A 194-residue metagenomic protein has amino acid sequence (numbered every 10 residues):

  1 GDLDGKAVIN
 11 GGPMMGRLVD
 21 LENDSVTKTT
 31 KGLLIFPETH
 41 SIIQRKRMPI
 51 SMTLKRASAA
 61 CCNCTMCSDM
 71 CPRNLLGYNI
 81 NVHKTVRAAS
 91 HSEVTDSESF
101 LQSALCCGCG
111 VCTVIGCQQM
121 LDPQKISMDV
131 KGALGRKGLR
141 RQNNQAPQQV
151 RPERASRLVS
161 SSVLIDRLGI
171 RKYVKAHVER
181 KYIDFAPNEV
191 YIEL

Functional and structural regions predicted by a protein language model:
G1-E179, Y191: Redox cofactor-anchoring modules in respiratory/redox and cofactor-processing assemblies
I183-E193: Charged/polar low-complexity intrinsically disordered segments, enriched in acidic residues
